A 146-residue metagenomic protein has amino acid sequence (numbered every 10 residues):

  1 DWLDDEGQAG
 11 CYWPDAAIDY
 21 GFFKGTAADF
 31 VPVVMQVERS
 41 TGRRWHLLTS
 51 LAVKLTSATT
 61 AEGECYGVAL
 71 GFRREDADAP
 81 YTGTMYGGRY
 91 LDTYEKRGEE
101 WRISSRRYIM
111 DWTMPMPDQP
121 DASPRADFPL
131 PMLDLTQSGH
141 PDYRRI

Functional and structural regions predicted by a protein language model:
D5-F72: A solvent-exposed, acidic/Ser-Thr-rich amphipathic alpha-helical stretch
T41-R43, T82-M85: Short Gly/Pro-enriched turn/cap motifs at secondary-structure boundaries
H46-L48, M85-Y90: Short, surface-exposed coil-to-beta transition loops
E62, G87-P120: Short beta-strand edge/turn micro-motifs at domain boundaries
L70-P80, T113-M114: Short, cysteine-centered beta-strand-loop-beta hairpins and adjacent loop/turn segments enriched in charged/polar
D76-T84, P120-D121: Short, surface-exposed loop/helix-turn segments at secondary-structure junctions that function as lids/hinges flanking
M116-I146: Acidic/histidine-enriched, glycine/proline-rich intrinsically disordered or flexible terminal extensions
